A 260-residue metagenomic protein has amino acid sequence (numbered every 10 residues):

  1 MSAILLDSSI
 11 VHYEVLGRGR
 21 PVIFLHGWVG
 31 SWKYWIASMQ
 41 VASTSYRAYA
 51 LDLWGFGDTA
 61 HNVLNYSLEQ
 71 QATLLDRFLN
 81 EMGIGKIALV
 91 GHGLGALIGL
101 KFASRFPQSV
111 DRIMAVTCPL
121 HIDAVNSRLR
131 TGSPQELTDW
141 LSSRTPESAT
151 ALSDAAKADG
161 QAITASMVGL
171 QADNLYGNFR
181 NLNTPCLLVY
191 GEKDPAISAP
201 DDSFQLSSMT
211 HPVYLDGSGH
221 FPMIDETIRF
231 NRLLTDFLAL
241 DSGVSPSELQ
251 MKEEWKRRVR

Functional and structural regions predicted by a protein language model:
M1-I10: N-terminal cap/lid segment of alpha/beta-hydrolase-fold proteins
S9-A60: Conserved HGGG/HGGXW glycine-rich cap/lid loop of the alpha/beta-hydrolase fold
H26-W28, I87, G91-A96: Conserved alpha/beta-hydrolase "nucleophile elbow" surrounding the catalytic nucleophile
Y49-V90, R232-T235: Active-site loop/oxyanion-hole signature of alpha/beta-hydrolase fold enzymes
L97-R105, S109-L141: Flexible "cap/lid" loop of the alpha/beta hydrolase fold
S148-N178, K193: Hydrophobic, aromatic-rich cap/lid helix
C186-S218, I224, R229, V259: Conserved loop-alpha-helix segment in the C-terminal half of the alpha/beta-hydrolase fold that carries the catalytic
Y214-R260: Catalytic active-site module of serine/aspartate enzymes centered on a nucleophile-bearing elbow/loop
